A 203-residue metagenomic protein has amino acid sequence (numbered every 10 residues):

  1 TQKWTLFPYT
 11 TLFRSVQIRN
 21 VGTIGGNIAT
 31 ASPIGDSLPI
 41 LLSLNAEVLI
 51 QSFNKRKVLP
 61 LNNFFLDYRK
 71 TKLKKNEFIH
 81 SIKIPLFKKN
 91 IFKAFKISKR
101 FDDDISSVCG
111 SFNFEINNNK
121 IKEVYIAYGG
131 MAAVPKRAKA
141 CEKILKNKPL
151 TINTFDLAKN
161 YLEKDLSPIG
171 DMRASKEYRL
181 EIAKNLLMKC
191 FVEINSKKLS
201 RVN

Functional and structural regions predicted by a protein language model:
T1-T11: Single conserved hydrophobic/aromatic residue that forms the stacking wall/gate of nucleotide- or nucleobase-binding
T10-N203: C-terminal structural segment of proteins
